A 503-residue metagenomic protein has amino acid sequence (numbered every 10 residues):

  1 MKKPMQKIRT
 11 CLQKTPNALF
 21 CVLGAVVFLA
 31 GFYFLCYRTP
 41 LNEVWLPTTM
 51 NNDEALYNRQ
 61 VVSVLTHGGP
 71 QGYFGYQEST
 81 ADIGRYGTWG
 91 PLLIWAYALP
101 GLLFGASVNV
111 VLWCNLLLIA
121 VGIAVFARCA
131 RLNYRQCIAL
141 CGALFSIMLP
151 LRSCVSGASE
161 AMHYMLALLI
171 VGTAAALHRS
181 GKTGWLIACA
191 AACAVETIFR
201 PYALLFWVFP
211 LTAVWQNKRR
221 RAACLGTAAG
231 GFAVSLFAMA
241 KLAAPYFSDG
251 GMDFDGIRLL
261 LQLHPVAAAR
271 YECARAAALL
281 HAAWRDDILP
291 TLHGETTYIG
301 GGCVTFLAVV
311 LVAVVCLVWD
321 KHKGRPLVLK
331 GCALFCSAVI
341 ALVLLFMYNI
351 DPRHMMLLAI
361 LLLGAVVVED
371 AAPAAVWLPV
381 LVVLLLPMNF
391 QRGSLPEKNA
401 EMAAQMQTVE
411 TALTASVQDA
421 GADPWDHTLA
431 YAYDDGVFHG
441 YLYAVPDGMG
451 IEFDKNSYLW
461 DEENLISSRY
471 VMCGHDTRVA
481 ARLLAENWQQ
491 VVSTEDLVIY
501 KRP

Functional and structural regions predicted by a protein language model:
V22-G24, R135-A139, I187-A191, A228-A233 (+2 more regions): Signature aromatic-anchored transmembrane alpha helix within multi-pass, membrane-resident enzymes that catalyze glycan
Y37-N42, E54-I83, L92: Extracytosolic helix-loop segments that constitute the early lumenal/periplasmic catalytic or substrate-binding loops
V64, A130-Y134, L168-L186, E196 (+1 more regions): Membrane-interface transmembrane helices that cradle and orient dolichyl/undecaprenyl
G87, P91-V121, Y298-T305: Loop-to-helix entry region of an early transmembrane alpha helix in multi-pass inner-membrane enzymes
V121-A127, R285-L327, S337-V339, L362: Hydrophobic, aromatic-rich transmembrane alpha-helices and their immediate juxtamembrane boundary segments
R152-H163, D351-P352: Short acidic/glycine- and proline-prone juxtamembrane loop motifs at membrane-interface regions of multi-pass membrane
R220-V309: Membrane-lumen/periplasm interface segments of specific transmembrane helices in polyprenyl phosphate-linked
V380-P446, G450: Membrane-embedded, lumen/periplasm-facing catalytic core of multi-pass transferases that use lipid-linked donors
